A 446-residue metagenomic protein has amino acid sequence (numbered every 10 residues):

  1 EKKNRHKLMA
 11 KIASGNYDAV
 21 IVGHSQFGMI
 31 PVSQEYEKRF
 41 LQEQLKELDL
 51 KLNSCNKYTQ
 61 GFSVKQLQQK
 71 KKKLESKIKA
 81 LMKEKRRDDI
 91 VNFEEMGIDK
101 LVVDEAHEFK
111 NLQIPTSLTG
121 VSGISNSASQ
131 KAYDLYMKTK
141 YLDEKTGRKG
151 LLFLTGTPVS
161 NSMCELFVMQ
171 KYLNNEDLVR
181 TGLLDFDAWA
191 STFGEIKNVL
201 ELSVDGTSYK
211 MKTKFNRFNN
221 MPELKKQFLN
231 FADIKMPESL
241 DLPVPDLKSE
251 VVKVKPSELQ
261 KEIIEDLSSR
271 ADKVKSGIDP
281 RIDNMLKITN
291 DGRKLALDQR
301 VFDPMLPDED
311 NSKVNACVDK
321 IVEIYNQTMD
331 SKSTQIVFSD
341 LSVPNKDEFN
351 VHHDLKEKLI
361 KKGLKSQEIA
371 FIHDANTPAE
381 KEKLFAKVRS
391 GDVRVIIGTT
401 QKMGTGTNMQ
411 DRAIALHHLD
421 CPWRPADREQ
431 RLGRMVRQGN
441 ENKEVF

Functional and structural regions predicted by a protein language model:
K2, S25, S125, I360 (+1 more regions): Conserved RecA-like P-loop NTPase helicase motor core
N4-L52, F62, Q69-K100, E108-K110 (+3 more regions): Inter-lobe coupling linker of SF2 helicases/translocases
Y17-D18, G97-I98, T146-L151, E165-V168 (+5 more regions): Short glycine-/polar-rich loops that comprise or flank the Walker A/P-loop and associated switch/sensor motifs
S25-G28, H107-F109, T157-N161, S257-Q260 (+5 more regions): Conserved nucleotide-binding/hydrolysis micro-motifs of P-loop NTPases
V32-K38, T116-S127, T213-K214, V343-V351: Short, flexible/disordered intra-domain loops and linkers
D104-E105, L419: Walker B catalytic acidic pair
L242-I396, Q401-M403: Conserved Helicase C-terminal RecA-like lobe
